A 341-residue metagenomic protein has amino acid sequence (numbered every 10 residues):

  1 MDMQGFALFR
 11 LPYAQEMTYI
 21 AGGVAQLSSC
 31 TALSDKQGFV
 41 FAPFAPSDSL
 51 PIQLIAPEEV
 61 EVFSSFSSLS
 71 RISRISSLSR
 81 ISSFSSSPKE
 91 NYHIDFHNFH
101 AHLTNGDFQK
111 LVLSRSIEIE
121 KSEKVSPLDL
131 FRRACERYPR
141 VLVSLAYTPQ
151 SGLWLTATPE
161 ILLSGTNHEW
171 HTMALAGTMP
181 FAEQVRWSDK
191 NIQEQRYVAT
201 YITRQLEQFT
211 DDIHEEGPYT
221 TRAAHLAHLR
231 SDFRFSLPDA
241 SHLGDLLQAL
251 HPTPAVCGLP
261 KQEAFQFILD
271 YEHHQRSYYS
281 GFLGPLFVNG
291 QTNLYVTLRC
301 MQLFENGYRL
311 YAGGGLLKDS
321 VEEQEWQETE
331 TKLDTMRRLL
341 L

Functional and structural regions predicted by a protein language model:
M1-L50: A generic N-terminal leader/anchor concept
M1-Y13, R80-S126: Terminal domain-start leader segments
D2-E16, R115, E120-Y197, G290-G313: An anion-binding catalytic pocket shared by soluble metabolic enzymes
I52-F63, N293-L303: Structural signature of FAD isoalloxazine-binding scaffolds in flavoprotein oxidoreductases
V60-H97, A101, E120-K121, H171-D270 (+1 more regions): Contiguous alpha-helical scaffold segments within structured protein domains that host functional hotspots
L111, V143-A146, S277-G284: A short glycine-rich, hydrophobically flanked beta-strand micro-motif that places a catalytic Asp/Glu for divalent metal
T148-G152, P218-L226, F282-P285: A glycine-rich phosphate-binding loop feature that marks nucleotide/adenosyl-phosphate handling sites
A240-L341: Conserved hydrophobic core element of enzyme catalytic domains
